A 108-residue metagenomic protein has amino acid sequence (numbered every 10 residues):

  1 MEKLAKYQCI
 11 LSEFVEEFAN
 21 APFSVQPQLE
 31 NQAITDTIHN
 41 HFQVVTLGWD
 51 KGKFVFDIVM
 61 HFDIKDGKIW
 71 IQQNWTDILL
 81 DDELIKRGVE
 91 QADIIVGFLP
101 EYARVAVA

Functional and structural regions predicted by a protein language model:
M1-A108: Terminal domain-initiation and capping elements
